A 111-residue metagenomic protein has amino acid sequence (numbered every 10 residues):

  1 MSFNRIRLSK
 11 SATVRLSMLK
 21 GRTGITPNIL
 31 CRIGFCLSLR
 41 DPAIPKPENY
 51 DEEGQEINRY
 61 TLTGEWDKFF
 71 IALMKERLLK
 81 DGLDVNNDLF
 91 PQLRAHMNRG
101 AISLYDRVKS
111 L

Functional and structural regions predicted by a protein language model:
S2, K10-I29, I33, N58 (+1 more regions): Surface-exposed, Lys/Arg-rich phosphate-binding patches that contact polyanionic backbones
S9-K10, E53: Generic signal for short, ordered secondary-structure residues within or immediately flanking folded domains
K20-T23, I71, L89: Hydrophobic alpha-helical segments and their boundary regions
I25-E48: Short, basic amphipathic alpha-helical segments that act as recognition/interaction helices in nucleic-acid-binding
R40-K80: Short, positively charged interaction helices/loops
E56, K75, L79-L111: Low-complexity intrinsically disordered segments
